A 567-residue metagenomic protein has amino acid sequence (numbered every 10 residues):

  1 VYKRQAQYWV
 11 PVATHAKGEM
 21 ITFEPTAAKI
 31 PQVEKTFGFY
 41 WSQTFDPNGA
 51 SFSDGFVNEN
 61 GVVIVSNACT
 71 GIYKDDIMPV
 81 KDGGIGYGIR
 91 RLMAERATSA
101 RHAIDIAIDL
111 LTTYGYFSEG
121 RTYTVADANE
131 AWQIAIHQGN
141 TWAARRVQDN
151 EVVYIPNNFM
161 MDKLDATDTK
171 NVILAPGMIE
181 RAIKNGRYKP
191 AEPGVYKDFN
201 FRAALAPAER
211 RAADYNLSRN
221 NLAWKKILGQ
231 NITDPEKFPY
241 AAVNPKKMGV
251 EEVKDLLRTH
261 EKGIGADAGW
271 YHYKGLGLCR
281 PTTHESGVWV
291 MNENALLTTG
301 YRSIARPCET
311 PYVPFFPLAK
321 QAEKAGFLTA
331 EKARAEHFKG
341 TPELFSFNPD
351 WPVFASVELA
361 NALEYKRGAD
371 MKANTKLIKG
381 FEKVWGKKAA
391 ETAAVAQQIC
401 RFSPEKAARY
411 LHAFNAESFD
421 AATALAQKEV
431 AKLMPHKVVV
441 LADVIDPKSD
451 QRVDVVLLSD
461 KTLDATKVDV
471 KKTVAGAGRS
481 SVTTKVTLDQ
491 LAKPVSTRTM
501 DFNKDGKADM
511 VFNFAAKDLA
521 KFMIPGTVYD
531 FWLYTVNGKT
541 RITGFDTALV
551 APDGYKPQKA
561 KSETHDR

Functional and structural regions predicted by a protein language model:
K3-G86, I106-M248: A contiguous strand-loop segment
P235-K332: Long, well-ordered mid-to-C-terminal structural blocks that present hydrophobic/aromatic surfaces
I304-C308, P317-M434: Charged low-complexity "KEKE/polyampholyte" interaction tracts
P435-D460, Y555-D566: Boundary/junction segments of secreted and surface-exposed precursor proteins
P447-K448, R498-A515, K521, G538: Acidic, glycine-anchored loop motifs typical of Ca2+
T462, K485-D489, V495-N503: Acidic, divalent-cation-chelating loop motifs in proteins
D464-L491: Short, surface-exposed alpha-helix to beta-strand junction/turn motifs within ectodomains of secreted and cell-envelope
L519-V528: Short glycine/proline/serine/threonine-rich loop/turn segments at secondary-structure transition edges
